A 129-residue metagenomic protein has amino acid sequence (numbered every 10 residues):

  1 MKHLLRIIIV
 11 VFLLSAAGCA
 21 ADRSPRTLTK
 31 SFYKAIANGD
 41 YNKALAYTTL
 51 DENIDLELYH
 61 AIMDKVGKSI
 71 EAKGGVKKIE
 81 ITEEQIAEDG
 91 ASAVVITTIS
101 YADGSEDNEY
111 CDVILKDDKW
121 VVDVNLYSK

Functional and structural regions predicted by a protein language model:
K2-V10: Sec-dependent signal peptide recognition, specifically the positively charged N-region followed immediately by
S15-G18: C-terminal motif of bacterial Sec signal peptides marking the signal peptidase cleavage site
R23-D40: Short, aromatic-enriched amphipathic alpha-helices that serve as compact interaction elements
R26-T27, Y41-G90: Short solvent-exposed beta->alpha transition segments
S31-Y33, D51-E52, S100: Second-shell loop/turn segments in exported
K78, T82-K129: Exposed beta-sheet edge and beta->alpha loop/turn motif
